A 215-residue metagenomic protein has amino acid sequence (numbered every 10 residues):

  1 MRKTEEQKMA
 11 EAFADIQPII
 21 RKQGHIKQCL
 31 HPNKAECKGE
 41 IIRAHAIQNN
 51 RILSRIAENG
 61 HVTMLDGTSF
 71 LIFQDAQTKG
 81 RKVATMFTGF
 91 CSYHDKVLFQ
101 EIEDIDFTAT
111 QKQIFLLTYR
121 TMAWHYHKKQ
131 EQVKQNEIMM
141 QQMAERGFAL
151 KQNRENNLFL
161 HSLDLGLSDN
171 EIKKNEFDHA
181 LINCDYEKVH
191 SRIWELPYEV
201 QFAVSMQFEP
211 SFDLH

Functional and structural regions predicted by a protein language model:
M1, I19, K27, Q77-H215: Glycine- and hydrophobic-rich flexible loops that cap the catalytic core of alpha/beta enzyme folds
M1-I102, F107-T110, I114: An N-terminal structural lobe/cap that precedes and organizes the functional/catalytic core across diverse proteins
